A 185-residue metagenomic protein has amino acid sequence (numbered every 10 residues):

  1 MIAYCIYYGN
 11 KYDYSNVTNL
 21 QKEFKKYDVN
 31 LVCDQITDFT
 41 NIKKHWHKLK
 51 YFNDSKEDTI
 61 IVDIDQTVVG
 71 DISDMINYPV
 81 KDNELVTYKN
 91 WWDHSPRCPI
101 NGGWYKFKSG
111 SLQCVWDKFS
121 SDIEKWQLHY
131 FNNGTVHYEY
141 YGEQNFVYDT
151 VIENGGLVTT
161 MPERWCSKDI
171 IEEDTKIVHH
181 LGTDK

Functional and structural regions predicted by a protein language model:
M1-H45, S55, L181-K185: N-terminal anchoring/stem segment of glycosyltransferases
Y8-K11, I36-D38, Q66-V68, W91-H94 (+4 more regions): Short, solvent-exposed loop/turn segments at secondary-structure junctions
D13, V17, H45, C98 (+2 more regions): A structural signal for well-ordered alpha-helical scaffolds and beta->alpha junctions
Q21, I76, V147-V151: Non-transmembrane alpha-helical segments in soluble domains of secreted/periplasmic/extracellular proteins
K25-D28, D54-T59, Y78-E84, I152-G156 (+1 more regions): Short glycine/proline-enriched coil/turn segments at helix->beta-strand junctions
K26-Q35, I60, L85-T87, V158-P162 (+1 more regions): Short, hydrophobic beta-strand segments that form beta-sheet elements in well-ordered domains
K44-I100, W104-G110: GT-A fold catalytic core of metal-dependent nucleotide-sugar glycosyltransferases, centered on the diacidic
K108-K185: Catalytic core and acceptor-binding pocket of nucleotide-sugar-dependent glycosyltransferases
